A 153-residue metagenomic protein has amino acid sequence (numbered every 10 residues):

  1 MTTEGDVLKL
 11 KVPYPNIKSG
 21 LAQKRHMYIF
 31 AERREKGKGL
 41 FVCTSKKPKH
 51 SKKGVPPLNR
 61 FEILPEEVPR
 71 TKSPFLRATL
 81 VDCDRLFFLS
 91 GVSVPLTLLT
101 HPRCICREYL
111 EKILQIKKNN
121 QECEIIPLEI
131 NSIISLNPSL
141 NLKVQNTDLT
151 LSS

Functional and structural regions predicted by a protein language model:
I17-R25, F30-P69: Compact nucleic-acid interaction/catalytic patches
I63-S153: C-terminal terminal-subdomain/extension
